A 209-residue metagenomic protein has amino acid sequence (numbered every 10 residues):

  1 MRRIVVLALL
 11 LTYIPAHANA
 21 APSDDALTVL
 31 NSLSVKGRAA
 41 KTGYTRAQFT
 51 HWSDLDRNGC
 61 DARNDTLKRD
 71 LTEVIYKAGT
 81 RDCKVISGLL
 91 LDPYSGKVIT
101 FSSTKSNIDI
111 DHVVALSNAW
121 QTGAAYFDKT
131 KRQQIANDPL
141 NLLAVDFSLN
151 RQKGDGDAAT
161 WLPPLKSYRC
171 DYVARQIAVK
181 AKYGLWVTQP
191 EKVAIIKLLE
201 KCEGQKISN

Functional and structural regions predicted by a protein language model:
I4-T12: Sec-dependent N-terminal signal peptides
T12-A18: C-terminal segment of classical bacterial N-terminal signal peptides
A18-C60, Q189-V193, E200-N209: N-terminal module-boundary/linker segments of secreted carbohydrate-active enzymes
A21-P22, T80-C83, G154: GH16 jelly-roll
S32, T72, R175-Q176: Post-signal/leader-peptide non-cytosolic segments of secretory proteins
A40-I108, V113-V114: Secreted/periplasmic proteins that engage bacterial cell-wall peptidoglycan
P93-N209: Domain-level detector of nuclease and nuclease-like folds in predominantly extracellular/periplasmic contexts
